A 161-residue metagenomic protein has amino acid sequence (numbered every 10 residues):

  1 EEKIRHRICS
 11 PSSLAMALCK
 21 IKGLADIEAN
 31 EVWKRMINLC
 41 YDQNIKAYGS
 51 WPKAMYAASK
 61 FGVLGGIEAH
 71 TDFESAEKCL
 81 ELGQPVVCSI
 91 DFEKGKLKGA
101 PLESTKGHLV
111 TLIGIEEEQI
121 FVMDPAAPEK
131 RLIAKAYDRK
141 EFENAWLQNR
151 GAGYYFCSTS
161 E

Functional and structural regions predicted by a protein language model:
E1-A47, A100: Active-site-adjacent structural segments surrounding the nucleophilic cysteine of cysteine proteases and isopeptidases
E2, H6, Y41, E103-S104 (+1 more regions): Noncatalytic regulatory segments and standalone regulatory/sensor domains
P11-L18, W33, M55, F73 (+4 more regions): Extracytoplasmic/secreted envelope proteins and their assembly/folding machinery, especially bacterial periplasmic
I27-V32, S50, D72, A134-D138: Helix N-cap and loop-to-helix transition residues
N44-Q119, Q148-S160: Predominantly the structural core of cysteine protease catalytic domains
